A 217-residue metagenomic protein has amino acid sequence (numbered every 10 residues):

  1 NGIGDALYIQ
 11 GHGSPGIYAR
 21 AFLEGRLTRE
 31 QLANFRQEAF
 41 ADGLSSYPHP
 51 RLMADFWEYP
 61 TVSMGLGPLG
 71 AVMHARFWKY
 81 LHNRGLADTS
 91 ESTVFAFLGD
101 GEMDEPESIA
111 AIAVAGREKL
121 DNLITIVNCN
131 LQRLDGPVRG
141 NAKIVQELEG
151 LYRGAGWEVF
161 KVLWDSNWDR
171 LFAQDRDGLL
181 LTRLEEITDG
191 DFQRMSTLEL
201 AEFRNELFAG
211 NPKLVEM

Functional and structural regions predicted by a protein language model:
N1-E118: Cofactor-binding active-site loop characterized by glycine-rich and histidine/acidic residues
Y8-I9, N122-N130: Short internal beta-strands
P48-W57, S92-V94, I126-L134, A209-M217: Gly-rich Lys/Arg/Thr-decorated short loops/hinges at beta-loop-alpha junctions or inter-strand turns that position
T93, N122-I124, E158: Residues at the starts of beta-strands that form the adenosine-phosphate
C129-M217: Long, well-ordered, tryptophan-enriched scaffold segments
